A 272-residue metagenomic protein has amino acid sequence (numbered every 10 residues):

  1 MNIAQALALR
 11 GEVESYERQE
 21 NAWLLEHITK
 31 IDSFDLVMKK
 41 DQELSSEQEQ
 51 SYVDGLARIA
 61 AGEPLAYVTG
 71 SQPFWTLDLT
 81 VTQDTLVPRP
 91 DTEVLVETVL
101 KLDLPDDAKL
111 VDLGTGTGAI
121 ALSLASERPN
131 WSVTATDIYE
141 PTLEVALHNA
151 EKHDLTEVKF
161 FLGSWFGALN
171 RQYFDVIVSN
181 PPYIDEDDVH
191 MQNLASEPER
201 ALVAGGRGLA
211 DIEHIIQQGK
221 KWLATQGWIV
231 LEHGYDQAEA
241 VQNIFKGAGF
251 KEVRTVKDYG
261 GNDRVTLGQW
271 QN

Functional and structural regions predicted by a protein language model:
M1-V37, Q42-L44: Non-catalytic accessory regions of SAM-dependent methyltransferases
L24, G62, T92, I120 (+5 more regions): Residue-level signal for inorganic ion chemistry
E26-K101: Conserved AdoMet
A66, I184, D236: Active-site beta-alpha loop architecture of Rossmann-like, nucleotide-cofactor-dependent enzymes
D78, S132, E157-K159, K251-R254: Conserved beta-strand segments of alpha/beta enzyme cores
V94-H190, H214: Conserved SAM/SAH cofactor-binding pocket of Class I
P182-D211: Mobile active-site "lid"/loop adjacent to the S-adenosyl-L-methionine
R207-Q269: Conserved Class I SAM-dependent methyltransferase catalytic core
